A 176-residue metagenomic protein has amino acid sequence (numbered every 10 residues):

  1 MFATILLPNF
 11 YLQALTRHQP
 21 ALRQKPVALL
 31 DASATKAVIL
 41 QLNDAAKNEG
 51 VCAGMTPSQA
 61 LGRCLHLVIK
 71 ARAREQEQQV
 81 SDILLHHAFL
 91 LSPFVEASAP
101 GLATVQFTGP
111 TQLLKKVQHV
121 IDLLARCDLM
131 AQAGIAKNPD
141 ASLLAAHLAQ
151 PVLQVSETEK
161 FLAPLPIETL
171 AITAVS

Functional and structural regions predicted by a protein language model:
M1-T104, G109-T111, K115-I121, A125-R126 (+3 more regions): Residues that scaffold, gate, or flank divalent-cation-dependent active/transport sites
I135-A149: Short, conserved secondary-structure transition motifs
A146-S176: Compact, charge-rich alpha-helical regulatory domains located at protein termini
